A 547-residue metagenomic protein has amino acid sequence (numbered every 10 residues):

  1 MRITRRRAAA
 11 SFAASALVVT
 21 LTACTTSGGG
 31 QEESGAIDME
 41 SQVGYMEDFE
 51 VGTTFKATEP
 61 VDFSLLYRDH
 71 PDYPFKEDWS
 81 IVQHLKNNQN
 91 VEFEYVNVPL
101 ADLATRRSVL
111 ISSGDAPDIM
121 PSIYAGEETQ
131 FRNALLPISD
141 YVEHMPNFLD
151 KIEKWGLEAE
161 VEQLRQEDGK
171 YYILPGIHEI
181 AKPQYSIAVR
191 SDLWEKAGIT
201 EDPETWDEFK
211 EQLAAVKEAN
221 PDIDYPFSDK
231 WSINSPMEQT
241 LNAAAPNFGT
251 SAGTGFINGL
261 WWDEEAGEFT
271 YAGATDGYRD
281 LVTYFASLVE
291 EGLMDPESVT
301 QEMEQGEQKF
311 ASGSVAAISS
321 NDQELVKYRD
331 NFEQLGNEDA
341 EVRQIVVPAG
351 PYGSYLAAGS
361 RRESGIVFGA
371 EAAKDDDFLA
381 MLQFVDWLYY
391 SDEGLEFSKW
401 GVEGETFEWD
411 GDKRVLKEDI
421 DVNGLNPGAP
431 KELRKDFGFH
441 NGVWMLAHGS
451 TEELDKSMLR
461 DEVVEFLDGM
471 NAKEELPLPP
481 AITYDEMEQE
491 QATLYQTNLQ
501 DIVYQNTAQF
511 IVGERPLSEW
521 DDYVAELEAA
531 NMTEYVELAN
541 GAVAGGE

Functional and structural regions predicted by a protein language model:
M1-D62, E195-K196, A544-E547: Short, low-complexity disordered leader/linker segments with a strong preference for bacterial N-terminal type II
G35-V51, A57-D72, V91-V96, D118-I119 (+3 more regions): Short, well-ordered beta-strand elements
E40-E47, E127-S186, E238-L281, F285 (+2 more regions): Hinge/lid segment of periplasmic solute-binding proteins
F49, R68, Q383-Q505, E514: Conserved small-residue motifs centered on glycine
H84-Q166, D192-E204, E218-A219, Y225-P226 (+4 more regions): Extracytoplasmic "Venus flytrap"/periplasmic binding protein-like
E167-Q239, D263-K309, S314, N321 (+3 more regions): Helix-loop-helix "hinge/cap" segment bordering the ligand-binding cleft or interdomain interface
S287-E290, G306-A340, V347-D436: Glycine-rich, aromatic-lined ligand/substrate-binding cores of catalytic and carbohydrate-binding domains
Q505, Q509-E547: Histidine-centered catalytic/metal-binding microenvironments
